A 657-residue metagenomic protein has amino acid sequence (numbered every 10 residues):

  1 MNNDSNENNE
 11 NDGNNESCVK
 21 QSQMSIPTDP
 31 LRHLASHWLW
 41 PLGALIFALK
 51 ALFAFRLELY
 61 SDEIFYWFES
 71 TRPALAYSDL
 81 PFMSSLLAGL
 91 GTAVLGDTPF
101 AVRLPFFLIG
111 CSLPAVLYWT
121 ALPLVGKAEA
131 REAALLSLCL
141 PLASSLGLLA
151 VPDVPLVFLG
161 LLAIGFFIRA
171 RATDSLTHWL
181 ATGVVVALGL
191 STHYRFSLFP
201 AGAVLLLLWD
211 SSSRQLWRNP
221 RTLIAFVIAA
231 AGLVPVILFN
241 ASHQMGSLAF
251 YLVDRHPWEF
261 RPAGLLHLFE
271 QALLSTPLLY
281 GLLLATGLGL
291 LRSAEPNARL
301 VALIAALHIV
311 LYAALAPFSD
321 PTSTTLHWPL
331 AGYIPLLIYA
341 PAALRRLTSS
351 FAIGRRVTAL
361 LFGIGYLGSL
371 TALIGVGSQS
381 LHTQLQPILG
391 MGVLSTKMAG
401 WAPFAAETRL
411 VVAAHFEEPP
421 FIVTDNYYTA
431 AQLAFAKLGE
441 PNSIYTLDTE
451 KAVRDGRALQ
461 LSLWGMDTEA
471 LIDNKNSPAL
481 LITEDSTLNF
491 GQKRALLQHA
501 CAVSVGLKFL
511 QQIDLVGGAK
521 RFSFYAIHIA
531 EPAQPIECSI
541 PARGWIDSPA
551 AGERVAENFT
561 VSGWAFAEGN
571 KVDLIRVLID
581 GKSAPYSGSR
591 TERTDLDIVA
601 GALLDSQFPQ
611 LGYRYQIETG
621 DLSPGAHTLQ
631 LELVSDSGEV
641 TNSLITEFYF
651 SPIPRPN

Functional and structural regions predicted by a protein language model:
W40, L104-V125, L162, F166: Transmembrane-helix motifs of polytopic, lipid-linked glycan transferases
G43, A133-P141, G165, V186 (+2 more regions): Short helix- or helix-capping micro-motifs that position conserved polar/aromatic residues at function-defining sites
L49, L188, F199-A298, H308-S319: Transmembrane-lumen/periplasm boundary regions of multi-pass, lipid-linked membrane glycan transferases
P73, D153, D320-A352: Hydrophobic/aromatic-rich transmembrane helices and adjacent perimembrane loops
L122-A128, A163-W179, G289-L290: Membrane-interface transmembrane helices that cradle and orient dolichyl/undecaprenyl
L142, L148-L156: Short acidic/glycine- and proline-prone juxtamembrane loop motifs at membrane-interface regions of multi-pass membrane
R346-Q384: Signature aromatic-anchored transmembrane alpha helix within multi-pass, membrane-resident enzymes that catalyze glycan
G392-I536: Luminal/periplasmic acceptor-recognition loop/helix of membrane-associated glycosyltransferases
